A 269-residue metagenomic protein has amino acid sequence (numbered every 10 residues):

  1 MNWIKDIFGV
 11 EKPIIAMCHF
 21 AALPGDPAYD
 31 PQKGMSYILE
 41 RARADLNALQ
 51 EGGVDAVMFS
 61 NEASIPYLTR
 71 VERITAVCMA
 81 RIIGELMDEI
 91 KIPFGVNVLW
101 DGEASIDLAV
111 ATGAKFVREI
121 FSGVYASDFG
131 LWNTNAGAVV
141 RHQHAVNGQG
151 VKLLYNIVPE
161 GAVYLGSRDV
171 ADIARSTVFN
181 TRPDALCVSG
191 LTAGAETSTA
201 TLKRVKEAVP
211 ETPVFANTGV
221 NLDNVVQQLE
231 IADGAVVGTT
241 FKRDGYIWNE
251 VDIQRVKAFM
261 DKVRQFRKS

Functional and structural regions predicted by a protein language model:
V10-E11, A16-M17, L68-V96, T134-Y155 (+2 more regions): Alpha-helix-loop-beta-strand connector modules within alpha/beta enzyme cores
A16, L49, V57, V117 (+5 more regions): Conserved, mostly hydrophobic/aromatic
M17, G53-S64, F94-V98, E119 (+3 more regions): Short beta-strand segments at enzyme active-site cores
H19-A44, F94-D101, Y155-A171, A216-N221: Active-site mouth loops of central-metabolism enzymes
L23-D26, A104, V110-D184: Conserved anion-binding
Q50-C78, V124-D128, P183-E196, D244-Y246: Glycine-rich, proline-tolerant flexible connector loops at the mouths of alpha/beta enzymes
V96, D101-A114, D172-I173, V205-P210 (+1 more regions): Catalytic cores of alpha/beta
R141-H142, G161, N221-V226, E230-S269: Alpha/beta catalytic cores of nucleotide-metabolism and tRNA/nucleoside-modifying enzymes
